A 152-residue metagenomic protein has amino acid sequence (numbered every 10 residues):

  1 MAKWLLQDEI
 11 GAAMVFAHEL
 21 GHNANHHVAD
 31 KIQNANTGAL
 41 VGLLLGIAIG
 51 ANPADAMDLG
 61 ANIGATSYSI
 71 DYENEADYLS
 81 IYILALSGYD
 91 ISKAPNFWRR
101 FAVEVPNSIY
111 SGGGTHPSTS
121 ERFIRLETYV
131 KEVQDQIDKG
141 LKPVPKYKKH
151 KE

Functional and structural regions predicted by a protein language model:
A2-I10, L20-T37: Catalytic Zn2+-binding segment of zinc metalloproteases
W4-L5, A61-A65, S111: Short amphipathic alpha-helical segments at helix-loop
Q7, A29, A51, L86-Y89 (+1 more regions): Alpha-helical structural elements of signaling/regulatory helical domains
D8-A13, Y72: Envelope-exposed proteins and targeting segments
M14-A24, P53-T66: Catalytic-site beta-strand/loop segments enriched in glycine and acidic/polar residues
A24, Y68-E152: C-terminal capping/extension segments of zinc metalloprotease domains
V28-D58, P95-W98: Post-HEXXH active-site segment of zinc metalloproteases
K31-I32, I63, S67-D71: A short glycine-/small-residue-rich loop at the edge of a beta-strand within enzyme catalytic domains
